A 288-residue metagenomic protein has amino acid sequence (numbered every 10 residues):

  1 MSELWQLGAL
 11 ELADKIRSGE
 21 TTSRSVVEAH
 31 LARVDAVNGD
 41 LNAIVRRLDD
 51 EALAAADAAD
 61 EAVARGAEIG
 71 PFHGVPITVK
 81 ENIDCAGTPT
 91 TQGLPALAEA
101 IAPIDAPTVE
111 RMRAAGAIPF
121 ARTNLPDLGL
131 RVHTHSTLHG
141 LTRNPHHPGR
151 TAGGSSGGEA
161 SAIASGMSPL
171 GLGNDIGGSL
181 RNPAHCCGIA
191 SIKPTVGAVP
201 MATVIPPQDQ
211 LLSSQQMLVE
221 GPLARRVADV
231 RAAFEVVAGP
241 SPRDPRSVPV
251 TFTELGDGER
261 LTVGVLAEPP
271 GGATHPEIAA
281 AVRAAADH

Functional and structural regions predicted by a protein language model:
M1-A54, D287: An N-terminal boundary/leader segment
G19, K80, R226: Short, conserved phosphate/pyrophosphate- and ester-handling motifs at nucleotide-, phospho-/glycolipid
S23-E28, D57, T251, L255 (+1 more regions): Acyltransferase
D50-D60, G116-A117, P126: Long amphipathic alpha-helix in the N-terminal Rossmann-like dinucleotide-binding domain of NAD(P)-dependent
A59-V75, D229, L255-G264: Immediate post-signal peptide segment of exported/extracytoplasmic ligand-binding proteins
F72-E220, L266-E268: Short glycine/serine-rich loop/turn segments
K193-A280: A short helix-breaking turn/cap at a secondary-structure junction
